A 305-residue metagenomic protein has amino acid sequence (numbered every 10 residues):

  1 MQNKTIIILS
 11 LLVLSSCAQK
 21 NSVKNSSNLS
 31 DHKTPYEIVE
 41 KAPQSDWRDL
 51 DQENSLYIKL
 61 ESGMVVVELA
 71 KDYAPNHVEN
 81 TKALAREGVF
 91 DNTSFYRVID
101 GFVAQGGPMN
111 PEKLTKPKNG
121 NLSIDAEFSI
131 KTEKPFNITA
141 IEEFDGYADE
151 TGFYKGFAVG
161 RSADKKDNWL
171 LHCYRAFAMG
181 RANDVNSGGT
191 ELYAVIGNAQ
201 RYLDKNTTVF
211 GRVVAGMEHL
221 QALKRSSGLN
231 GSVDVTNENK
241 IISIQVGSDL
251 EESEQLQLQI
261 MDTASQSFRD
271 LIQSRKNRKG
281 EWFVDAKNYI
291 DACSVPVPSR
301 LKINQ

Functional and structural regions predicted by a protein language model:
M1-Q2: N-terminal secretory signal peptides that target proteins for export/translocation
T5-L14: Sec-dependent N-terminal signal peptides
C17-Q305: Cyclophilin-like peptidyl-prolyl cis-trans isomerases
